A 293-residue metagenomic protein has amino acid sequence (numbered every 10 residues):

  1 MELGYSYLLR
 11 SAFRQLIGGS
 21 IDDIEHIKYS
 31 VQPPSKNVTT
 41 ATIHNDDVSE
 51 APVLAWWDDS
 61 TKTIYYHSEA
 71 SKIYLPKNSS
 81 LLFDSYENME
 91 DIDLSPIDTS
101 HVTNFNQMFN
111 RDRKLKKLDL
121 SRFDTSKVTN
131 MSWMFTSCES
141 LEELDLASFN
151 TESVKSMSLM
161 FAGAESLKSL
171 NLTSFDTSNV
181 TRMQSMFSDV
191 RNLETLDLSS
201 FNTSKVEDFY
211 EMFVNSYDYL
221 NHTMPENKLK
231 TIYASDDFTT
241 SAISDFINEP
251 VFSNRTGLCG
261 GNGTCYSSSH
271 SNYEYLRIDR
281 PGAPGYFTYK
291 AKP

Functional and structural regions predicted by a protein language model:
M1-P293: Negatively charged
